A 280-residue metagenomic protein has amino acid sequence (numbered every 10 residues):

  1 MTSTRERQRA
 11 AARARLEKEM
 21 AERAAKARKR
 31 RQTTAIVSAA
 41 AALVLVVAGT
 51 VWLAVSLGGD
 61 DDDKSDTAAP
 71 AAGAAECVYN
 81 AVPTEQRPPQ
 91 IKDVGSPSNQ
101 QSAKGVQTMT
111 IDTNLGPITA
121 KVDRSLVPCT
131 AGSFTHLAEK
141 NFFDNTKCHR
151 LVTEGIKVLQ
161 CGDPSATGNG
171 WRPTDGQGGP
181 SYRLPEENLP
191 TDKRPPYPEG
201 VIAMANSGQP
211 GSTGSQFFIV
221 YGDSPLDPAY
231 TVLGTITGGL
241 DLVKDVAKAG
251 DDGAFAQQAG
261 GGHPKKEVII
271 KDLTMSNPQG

Functional and structural regions predicted by a protein language model:
M1-G280: Cyclophilin-like peptidyl-prolyl cis-trans isomerases
